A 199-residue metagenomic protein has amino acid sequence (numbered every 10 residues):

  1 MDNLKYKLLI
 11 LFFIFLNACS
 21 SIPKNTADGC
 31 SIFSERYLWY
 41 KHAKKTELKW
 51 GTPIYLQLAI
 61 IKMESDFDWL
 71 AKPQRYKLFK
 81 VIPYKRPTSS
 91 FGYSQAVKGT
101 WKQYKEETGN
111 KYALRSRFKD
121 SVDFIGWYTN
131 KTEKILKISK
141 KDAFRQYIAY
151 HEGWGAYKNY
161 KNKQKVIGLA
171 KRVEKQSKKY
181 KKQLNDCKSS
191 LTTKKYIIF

Functional and structural regions predicted by a protein language model:
L4-L11: Sec-dependent signal peptide recognition, specifically the positively charged N-region followed immediately by
N17-A18: C-terminal motif of bacterial Sec signal peptides marking the signal peptidase cleavage site
S21-T193, I198: Catalytic glycan-binding domains that act on GlcNAc-containing polysaccharides
